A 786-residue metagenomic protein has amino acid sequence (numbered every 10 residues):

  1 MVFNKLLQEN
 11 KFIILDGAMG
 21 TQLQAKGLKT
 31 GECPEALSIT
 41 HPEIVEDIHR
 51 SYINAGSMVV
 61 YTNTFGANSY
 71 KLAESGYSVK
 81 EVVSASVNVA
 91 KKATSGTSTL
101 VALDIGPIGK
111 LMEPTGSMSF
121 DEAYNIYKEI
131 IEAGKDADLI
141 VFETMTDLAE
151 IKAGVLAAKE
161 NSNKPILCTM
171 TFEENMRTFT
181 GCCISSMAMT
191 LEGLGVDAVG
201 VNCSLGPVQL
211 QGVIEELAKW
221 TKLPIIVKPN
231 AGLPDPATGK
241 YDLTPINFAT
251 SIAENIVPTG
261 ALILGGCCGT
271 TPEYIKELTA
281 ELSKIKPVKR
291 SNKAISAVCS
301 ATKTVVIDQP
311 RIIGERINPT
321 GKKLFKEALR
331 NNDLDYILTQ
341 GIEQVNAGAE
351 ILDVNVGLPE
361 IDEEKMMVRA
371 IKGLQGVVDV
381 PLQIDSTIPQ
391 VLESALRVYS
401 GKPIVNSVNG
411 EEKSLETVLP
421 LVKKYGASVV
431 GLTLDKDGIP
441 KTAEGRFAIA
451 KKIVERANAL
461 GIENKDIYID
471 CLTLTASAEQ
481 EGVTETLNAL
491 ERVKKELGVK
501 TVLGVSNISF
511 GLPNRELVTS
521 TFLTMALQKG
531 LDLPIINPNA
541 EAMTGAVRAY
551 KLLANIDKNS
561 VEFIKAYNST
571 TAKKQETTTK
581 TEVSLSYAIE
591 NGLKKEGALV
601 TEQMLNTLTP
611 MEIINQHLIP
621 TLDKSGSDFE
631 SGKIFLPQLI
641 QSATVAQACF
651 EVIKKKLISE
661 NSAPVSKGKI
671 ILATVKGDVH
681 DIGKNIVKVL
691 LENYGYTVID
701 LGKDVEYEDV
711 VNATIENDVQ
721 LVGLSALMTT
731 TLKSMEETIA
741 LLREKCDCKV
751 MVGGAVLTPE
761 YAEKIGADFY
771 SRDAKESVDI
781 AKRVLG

Functional and structural regions predicted by a protein language model:
M1-D470, L474-G786: Domain-level signal for soluble alpha/beta catalytic cores
